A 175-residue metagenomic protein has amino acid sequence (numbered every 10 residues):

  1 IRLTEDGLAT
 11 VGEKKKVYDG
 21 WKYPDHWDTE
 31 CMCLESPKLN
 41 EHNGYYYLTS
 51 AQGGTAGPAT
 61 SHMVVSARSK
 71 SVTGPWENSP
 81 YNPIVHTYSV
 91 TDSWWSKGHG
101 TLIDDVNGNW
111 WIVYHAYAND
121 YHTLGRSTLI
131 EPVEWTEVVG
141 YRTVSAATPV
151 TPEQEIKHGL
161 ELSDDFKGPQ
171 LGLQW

Functional and structural regions predicted by a protein language model:
I1-W175: Carbohydrate-active catalytic/glycan-binding domains of CAZyme proteins, especially the secreted or lumenal ectodomains
